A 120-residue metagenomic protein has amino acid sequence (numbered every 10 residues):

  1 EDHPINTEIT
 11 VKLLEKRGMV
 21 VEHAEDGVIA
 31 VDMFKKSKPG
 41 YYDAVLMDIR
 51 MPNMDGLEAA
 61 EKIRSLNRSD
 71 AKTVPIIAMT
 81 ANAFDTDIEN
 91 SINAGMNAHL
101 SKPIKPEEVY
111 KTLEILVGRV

Functional and structural regions predicted by a protein language model:
E1-V120: C-terminal compact regulatory domains
